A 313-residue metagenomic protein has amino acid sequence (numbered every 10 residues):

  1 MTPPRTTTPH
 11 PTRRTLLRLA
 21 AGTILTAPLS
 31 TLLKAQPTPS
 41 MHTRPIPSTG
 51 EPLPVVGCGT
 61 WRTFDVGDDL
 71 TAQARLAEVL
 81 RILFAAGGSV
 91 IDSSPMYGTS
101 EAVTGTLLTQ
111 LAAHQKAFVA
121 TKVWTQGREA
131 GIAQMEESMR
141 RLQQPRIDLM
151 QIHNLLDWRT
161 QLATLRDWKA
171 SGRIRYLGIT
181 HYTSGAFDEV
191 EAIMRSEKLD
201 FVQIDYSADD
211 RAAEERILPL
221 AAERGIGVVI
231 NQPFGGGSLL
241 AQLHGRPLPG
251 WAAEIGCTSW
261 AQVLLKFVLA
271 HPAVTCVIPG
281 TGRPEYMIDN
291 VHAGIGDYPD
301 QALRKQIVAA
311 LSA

Functional and structural regions predicted by a protein language model:
T2-A117: N-terminal binding-site loop/beta-alpha segment at the start of enzyme catalytic domains that lines or forms
T26, R216-A313: Structured C-terminal cap/extension of enzyme domains
S40-E51, E136, E215-E223: Short amphipathic alpha-helices and their capping/turn segments at secondary-structure boundaries
T43, L80, E101, G105 (+6 more regions): Generic structural signal for well-ordered alpha-helices, preferentially at hydrophobic/aromatic core positions
I46, C58, I91, T104 (+7 more regions): Conserved, mostly hydrophobic/aromatic
G57-T60, S93-P95, T121-V123, Q151-N154 (+4 more regions): A cross-domain feature marking catalytic cores of carbohydrate-active enzymes and several ubiquitous metabolic/repair
G67, Q126-A212, R216, E223-V229 (+1 more regions): Glycine/proline-rich, positively charged, aromatic-decorated active-site loop/lid region on the catalytic face
K116-F118, L199-I204, D297-L303: Short hydrophobic/aromatic-enriched beta-strand-loop microsegments
